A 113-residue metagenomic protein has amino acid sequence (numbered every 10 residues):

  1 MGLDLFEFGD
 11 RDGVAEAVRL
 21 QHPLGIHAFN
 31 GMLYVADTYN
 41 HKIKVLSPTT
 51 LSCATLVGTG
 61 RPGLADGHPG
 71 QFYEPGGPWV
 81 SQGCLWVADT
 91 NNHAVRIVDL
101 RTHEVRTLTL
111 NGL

Functional and structural regions predicted by a protein language model:
M1-H22, L51-G76, E104-L113: Gly/Pro-rich loop segments of beta-rich domains
M32-V35, L85-V87: Conserved beta-propeller blade signature
T38-Y39, T90-N91: Short loop/turn segments immediately following the C-termini of beta-strands
